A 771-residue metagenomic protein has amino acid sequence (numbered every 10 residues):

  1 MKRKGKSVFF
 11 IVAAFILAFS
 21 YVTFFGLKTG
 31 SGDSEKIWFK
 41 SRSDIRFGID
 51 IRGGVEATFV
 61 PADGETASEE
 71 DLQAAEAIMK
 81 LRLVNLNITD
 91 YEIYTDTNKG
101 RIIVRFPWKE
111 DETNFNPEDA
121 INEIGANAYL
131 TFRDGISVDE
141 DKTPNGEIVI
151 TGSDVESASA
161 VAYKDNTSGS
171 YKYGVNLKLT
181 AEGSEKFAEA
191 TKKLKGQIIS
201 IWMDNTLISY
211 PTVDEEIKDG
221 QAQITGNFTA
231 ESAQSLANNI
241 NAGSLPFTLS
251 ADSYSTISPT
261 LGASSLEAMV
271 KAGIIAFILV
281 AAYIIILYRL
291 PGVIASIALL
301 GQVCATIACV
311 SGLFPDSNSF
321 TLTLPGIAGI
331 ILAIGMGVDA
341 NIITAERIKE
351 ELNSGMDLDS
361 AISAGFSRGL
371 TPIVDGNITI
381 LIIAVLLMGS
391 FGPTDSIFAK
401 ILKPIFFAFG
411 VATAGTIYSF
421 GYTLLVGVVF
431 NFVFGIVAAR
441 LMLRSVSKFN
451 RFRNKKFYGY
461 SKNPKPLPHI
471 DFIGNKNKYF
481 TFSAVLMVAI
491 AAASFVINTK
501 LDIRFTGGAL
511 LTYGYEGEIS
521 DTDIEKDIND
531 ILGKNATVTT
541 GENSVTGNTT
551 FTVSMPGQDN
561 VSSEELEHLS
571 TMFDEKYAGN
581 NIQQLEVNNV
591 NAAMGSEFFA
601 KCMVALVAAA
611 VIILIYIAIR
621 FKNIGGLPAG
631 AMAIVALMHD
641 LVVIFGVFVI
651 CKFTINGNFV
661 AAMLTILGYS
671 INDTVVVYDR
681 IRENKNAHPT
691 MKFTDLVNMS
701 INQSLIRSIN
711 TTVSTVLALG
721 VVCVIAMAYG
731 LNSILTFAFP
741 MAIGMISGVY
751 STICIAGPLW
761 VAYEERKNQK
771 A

Functional and structural regions predicted by a protein language model:
M1-A771: A structural signal for conserved, well-ordered secondary-structure elements that form binding/interaction cores
